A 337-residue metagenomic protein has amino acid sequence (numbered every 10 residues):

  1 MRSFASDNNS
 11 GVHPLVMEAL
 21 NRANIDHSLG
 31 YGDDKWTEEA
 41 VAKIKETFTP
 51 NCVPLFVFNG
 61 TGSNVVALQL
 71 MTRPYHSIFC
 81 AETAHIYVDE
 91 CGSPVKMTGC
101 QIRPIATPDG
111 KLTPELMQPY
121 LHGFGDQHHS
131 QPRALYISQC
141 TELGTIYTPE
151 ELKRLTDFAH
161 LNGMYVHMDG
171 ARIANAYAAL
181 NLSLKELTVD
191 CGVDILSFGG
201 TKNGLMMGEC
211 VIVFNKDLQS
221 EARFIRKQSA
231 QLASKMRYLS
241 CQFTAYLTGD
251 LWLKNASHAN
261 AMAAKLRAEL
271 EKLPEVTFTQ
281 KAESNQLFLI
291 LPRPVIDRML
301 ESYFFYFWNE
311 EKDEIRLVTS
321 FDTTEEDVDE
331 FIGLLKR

Functional and structural regions predicted by a protein language model:
F4, L112-G170: Active-site phosphate-binding strand-loop segment of PLP-dependent enzymes
H13-G60, T83, Y87, S93: Conserved N-terminal alpha-helix of the aminotransferase class I/II PLP-enzyme fold
T72-Q131: PLP-dependent aminotransferase-like
P74, A264-K336: Conserved C-terminal alpha-helix-loop-beta "cap" of PLP-dependent enzymes that closes/shapes the active-site mouth
Q101-I102, V166-M168, F278, F305-F307: Hydrophobic beta-strand scaffold residues
D109, P132, Y136, I146 (+1 more regions): Active-site C-terminal subdomain of aminotransferase-like
P149-D157, L161, R172-V193: Active-site pre-lysine segment of PLP-dependent enzymes
